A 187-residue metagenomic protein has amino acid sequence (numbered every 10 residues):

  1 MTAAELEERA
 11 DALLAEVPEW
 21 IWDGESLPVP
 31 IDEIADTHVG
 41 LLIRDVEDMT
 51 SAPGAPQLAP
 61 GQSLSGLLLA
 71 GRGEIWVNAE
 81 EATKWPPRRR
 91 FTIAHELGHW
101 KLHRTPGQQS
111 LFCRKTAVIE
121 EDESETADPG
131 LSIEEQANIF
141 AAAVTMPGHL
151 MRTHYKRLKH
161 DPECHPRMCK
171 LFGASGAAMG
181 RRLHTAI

Functional and structural regions predicted by a protein language model:
M1-I187: Active-site hotspot residues in diverse enzymes, especially metal/ion-binding acidic/histidine motifs
